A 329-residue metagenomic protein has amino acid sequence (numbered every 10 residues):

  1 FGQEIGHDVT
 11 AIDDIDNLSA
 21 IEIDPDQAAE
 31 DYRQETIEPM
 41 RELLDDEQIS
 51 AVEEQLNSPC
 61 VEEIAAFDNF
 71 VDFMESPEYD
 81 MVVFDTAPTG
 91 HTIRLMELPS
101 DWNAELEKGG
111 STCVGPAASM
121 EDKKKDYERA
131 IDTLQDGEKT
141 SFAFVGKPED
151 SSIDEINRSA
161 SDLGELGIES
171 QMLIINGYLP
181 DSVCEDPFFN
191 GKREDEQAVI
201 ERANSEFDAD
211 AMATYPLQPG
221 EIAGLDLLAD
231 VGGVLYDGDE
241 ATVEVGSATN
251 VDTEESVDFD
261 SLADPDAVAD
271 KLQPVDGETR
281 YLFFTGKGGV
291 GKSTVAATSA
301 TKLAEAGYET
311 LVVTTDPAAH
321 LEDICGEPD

Functional and structural regions predicted by a protein language model:
F1-E22, T86, M96-S100, V290-D329: Walker A/P-loop NTP-binding active-site region of P-loop NTPases, recognizing the glycine-rich GxxxxGKT/S
E4-L43, S119-I131, C325, D329: N-terminal accessory segments
I12-D14, M74-P77, L134-G137, G167 (+1 more regions): Conserved catalytic network of the ASCE P-loop NTPase/AAA+ motor domain
R41-V145, E149, E155: Phosphate/Mg2+-binding loops and adjacent switch elements in nucleotide/diphosphate-handling enzyme cores
D72, S161, T301, E305: Short, well-ordered alpha-helices that flank and scaffold nucleotide-derived cofactor binding pockets
I131-K139, A143, K147-Y281, A297 (+1 more regions): C-terminal lobe/tail of nucleotide-utilizing enzymes
F284: Hydrophobic anchor at the beta1->P-loop junction of P-loop NTPases
K287: P-loop (Walker A) phosphate-binding loop of NTP-binding proteins
